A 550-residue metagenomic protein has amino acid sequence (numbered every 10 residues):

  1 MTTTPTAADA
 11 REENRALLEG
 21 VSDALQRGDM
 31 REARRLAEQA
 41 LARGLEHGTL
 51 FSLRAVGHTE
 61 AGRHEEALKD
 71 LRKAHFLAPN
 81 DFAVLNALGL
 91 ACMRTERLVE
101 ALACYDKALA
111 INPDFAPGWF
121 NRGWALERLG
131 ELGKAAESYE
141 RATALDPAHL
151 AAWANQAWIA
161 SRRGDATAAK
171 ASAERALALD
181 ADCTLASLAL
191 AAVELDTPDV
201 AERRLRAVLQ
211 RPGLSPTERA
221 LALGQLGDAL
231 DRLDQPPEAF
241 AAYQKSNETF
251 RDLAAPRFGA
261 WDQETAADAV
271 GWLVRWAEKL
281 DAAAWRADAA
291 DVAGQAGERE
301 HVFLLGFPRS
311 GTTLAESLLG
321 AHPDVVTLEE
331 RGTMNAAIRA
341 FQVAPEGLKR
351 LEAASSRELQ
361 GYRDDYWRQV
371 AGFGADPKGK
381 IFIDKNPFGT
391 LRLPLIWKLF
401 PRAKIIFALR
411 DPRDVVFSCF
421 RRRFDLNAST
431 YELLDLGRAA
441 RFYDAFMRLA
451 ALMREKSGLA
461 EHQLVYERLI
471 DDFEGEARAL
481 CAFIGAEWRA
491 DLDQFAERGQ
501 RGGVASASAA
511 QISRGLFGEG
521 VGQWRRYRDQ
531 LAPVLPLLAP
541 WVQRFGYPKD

Functional and structural regions predicted by a protein language model:
S22, Q26, T49-E60, F82-R94 (+4 more regions): Conserved alpha-helical positions within TPR/SEL1-like repeat arrays
L41-A42, R72-F76, D106-A110, E140-A144 (+3 more regions): Conserved structural position within tetratricopeptide repeats
A191, E202-G213, A222-E298, G347 (+5 more regions): PAPS-dependent sulfotransferases, especially Golgi type II membrane carbohydrate sulfotransferases
V292-F400, A408: Phosphate-binding active sites in nucleotide-utilizing proteins
